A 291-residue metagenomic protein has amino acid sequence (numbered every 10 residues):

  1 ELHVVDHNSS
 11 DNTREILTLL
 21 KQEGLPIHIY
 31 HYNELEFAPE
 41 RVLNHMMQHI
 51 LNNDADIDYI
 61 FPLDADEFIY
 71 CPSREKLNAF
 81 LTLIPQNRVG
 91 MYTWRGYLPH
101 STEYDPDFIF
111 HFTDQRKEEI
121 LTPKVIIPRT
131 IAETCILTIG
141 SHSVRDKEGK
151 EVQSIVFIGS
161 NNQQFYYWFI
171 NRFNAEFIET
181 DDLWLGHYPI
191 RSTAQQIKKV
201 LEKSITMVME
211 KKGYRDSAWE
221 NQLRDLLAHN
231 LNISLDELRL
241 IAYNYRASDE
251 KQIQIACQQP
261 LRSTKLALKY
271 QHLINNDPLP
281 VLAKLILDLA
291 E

Functional and structural regions predicted by a protein language model:
E1, T18-E23, N52, N78-I84: Short, surface-exposed basic-aromatic patches at helix termini and helix-loop junctions that form
E1-N8, Y30-Y32: Short beta-strand/loop segment that forms part of the nucleotide-sugar
H7, E34, I57, D64-F68 (+1 more regions): Short acidic donor-binding/metal-coordinating loop in glycosyltransferase active sites
S9-S10, E67, G96-Y97: Conserved nucleotide-binding/hydrolysis micro-motifs of P-loop NTPases
N12-P62: Active-site-proximal specificity loops/subdomain of glycosyltransferases
R41-V42, C71-E291: Catalytic-site signature of metal-activated, phosphate-bearing donor transferases, centered on the GT-A/GT-A-like
